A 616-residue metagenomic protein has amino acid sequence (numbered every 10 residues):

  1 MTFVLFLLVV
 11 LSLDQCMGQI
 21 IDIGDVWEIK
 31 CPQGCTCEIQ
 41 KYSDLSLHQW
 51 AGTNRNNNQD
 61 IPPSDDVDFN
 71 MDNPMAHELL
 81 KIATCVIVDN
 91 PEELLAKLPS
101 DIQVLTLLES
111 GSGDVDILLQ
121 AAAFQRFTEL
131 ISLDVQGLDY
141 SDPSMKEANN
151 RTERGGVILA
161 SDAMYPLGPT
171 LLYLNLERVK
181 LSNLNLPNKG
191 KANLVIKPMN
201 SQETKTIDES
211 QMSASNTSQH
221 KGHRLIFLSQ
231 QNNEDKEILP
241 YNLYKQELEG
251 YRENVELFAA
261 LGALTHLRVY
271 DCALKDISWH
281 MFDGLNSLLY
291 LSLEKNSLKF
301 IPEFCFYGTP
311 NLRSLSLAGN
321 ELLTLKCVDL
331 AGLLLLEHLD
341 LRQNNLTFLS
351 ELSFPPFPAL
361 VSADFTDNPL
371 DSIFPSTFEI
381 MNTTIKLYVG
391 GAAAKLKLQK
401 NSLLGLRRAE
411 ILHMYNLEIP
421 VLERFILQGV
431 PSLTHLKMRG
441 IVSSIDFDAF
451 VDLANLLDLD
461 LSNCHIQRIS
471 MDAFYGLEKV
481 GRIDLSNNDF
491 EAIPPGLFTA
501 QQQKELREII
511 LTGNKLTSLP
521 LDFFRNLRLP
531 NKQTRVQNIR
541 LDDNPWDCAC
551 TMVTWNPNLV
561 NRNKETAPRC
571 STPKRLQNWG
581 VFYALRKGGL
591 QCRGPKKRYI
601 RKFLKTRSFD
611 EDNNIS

Functional and structural regions predicted by a protein language model:
T2-S616: Extracellular leucine-rich repeat
